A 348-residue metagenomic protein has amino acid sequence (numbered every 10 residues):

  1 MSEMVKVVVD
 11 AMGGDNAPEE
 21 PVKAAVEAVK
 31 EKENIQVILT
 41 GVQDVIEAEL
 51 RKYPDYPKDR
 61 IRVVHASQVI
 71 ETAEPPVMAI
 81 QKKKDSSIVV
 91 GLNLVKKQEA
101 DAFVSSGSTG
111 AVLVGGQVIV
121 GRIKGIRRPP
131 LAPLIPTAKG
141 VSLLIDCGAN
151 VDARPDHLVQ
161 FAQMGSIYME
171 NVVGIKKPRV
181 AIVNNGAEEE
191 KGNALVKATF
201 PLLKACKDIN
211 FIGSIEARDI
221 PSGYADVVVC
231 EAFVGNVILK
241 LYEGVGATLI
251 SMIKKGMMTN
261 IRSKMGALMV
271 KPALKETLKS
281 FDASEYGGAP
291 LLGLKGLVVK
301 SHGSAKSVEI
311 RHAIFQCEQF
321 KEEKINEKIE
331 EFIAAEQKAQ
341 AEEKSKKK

Functional and structural regions predicted by a protein language model:
M1-E47: N-terminal phosphate-binding or glycine-rich loops at protein starts, especially the Walker A/P-loop of NTPases
V7-E19, A149-V159, K300-A305: Short, glycine-rich nucleotide/cofactor-binding loops
D10, L39-T40, V64, S105-G107 (+6 more regions): Short beta-strand segments
N16-P21, D85-Q98, A102-G116, I123 (+7 more regions): Short glycine/serine/threonine-rich phosphate/pyrophosphate-binding segments that cradle anionic phosphate groups
P18-E20, K32, Q36-I38, D44 (+4 more regions): Glycine-rich phosphate/diphosphate-binding loop of Rossmann-like nucleotide-binding domains
P54-K97: Phosphate/nucleotide-donor binding subsite
Y56-R62, K207-I209, L294-K295: A short helix-to-beta-strand connector/capping loop
Q117-P130, P136-L144, Y224-V228, A232-K347: Glycine-rich phosphate/nucleotide-binding loop
